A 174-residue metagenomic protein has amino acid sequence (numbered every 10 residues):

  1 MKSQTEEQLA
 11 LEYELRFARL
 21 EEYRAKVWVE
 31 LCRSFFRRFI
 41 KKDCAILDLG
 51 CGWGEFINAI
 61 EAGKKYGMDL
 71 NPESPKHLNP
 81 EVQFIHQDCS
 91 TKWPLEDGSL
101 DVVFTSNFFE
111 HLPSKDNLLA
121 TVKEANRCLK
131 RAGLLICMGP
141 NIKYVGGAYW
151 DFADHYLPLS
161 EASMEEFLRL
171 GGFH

Functional and structural regions predicted by a protein language model:
M1-E96, V102-S106, V122: Conserved N-terminal segment of class I S-adenosyl-L-methionine
K41, L112-P113, L129-R131: Helix-to-beta-strand junctions that scaffold the AdoMet/dcAdoMet cofactor pocket in Class I SAM-dependent enzymes
L78, S114-D116, A148-Y149: Conserved catalytic-core motifs of eukaryotic protein kinase domains, centered on the activation segment
T91, E110-H111, Y144: Active-site micro-motifs of SAM-dependent methyltransferase domains
V102-D116: A short SAM/SAH-binding and catalytic strip from SAM-dependent methyltransferases
L119-L134: A short glycine-rich, Lys/Arg-flanked "PGG" loop and its adjoining helix->strand segment in the class I
L135-Y156: Short, glycine-/aromatic-enriched active-site segment of Class I SAM-dependent methyltransferases
Y156-G172: Short alpha-helix
